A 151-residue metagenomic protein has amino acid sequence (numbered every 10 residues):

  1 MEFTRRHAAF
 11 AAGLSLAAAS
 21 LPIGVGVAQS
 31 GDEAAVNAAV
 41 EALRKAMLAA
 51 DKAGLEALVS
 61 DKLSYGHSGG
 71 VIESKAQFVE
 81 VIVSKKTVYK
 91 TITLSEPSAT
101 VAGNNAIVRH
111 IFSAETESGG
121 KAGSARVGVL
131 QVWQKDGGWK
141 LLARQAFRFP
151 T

Functional and structural regions predicted by a protein language model:
F3-F10: N-terminal export leaders
F10-S15, Q29-A57, S64-T151: A beta-strand edge to alpha-helix "cap/lid" segment located at domain peripheries
S15-L21: Hydrophobic core
I23-A28: Sec/Tat signal peptide C-region and signal peptidase I cleavage site
